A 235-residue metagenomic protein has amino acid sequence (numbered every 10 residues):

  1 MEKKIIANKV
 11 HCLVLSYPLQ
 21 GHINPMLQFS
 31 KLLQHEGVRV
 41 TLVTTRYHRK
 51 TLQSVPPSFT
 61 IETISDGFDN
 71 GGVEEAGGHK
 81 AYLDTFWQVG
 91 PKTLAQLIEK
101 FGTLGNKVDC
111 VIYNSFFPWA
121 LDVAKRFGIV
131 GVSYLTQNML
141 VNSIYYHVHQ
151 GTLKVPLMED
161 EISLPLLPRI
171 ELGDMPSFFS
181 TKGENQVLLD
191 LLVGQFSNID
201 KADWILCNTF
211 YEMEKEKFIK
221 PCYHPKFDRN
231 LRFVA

Functional and structural regions predicted by a protein language model:
M1-A235: Glycosyltransferase specificity loop/lid
